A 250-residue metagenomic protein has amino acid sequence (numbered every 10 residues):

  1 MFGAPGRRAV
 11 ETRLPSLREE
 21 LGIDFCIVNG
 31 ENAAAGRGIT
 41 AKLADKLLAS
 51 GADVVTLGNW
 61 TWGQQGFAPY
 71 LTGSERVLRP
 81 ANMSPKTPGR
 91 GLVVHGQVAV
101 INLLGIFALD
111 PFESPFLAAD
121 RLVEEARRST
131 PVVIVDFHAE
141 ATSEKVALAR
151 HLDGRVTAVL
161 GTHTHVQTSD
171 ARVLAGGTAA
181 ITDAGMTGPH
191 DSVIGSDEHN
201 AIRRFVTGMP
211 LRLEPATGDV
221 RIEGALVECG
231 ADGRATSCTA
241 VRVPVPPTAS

Functional and structural regions predicted by a protein language model:
M1-S250: Acidic, metal/ion-coordinating pockets
